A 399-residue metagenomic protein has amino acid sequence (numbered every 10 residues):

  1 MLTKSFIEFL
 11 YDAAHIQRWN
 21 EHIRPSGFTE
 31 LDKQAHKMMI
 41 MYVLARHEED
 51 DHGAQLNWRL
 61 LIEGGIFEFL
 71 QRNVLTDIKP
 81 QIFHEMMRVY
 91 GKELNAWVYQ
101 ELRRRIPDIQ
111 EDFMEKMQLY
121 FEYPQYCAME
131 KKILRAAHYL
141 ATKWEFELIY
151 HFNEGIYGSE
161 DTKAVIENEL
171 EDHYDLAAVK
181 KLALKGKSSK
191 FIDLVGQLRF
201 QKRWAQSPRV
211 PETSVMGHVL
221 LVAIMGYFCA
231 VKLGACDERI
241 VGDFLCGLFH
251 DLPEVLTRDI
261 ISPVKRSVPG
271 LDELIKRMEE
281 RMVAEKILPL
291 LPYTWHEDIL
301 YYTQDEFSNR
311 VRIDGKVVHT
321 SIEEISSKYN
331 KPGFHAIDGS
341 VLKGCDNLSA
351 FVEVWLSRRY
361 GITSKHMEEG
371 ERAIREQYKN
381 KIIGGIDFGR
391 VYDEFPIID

Functional and structural regions predicted by a protein language model:
M1-D399: Alpha-helical, largely C-terminal catalytic domains that coordinate divalent metal ions via clustered Asp/Glu/His
